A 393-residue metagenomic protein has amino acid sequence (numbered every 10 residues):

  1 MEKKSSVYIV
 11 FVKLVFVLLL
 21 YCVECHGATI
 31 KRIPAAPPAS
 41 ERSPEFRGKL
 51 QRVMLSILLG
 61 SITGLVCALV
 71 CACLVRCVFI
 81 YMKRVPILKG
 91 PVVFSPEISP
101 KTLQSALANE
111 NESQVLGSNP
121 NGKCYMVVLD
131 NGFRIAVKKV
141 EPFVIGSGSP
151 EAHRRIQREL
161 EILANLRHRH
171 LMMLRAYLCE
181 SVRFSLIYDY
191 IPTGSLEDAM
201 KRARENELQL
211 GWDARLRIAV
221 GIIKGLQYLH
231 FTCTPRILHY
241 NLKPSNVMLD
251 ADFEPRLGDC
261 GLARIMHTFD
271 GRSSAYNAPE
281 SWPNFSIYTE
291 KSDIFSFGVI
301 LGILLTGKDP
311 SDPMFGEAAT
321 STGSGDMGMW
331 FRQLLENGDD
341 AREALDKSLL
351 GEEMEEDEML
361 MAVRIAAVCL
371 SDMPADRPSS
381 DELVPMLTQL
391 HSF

Functional and structural regions predicted by a protein language model:
M1-V93, W282, D309-P313: Terminal membrane/secretory targeting segments in land-plant proteins
S43-M172, S181-F184, T193, R202-A219 (+2 more regions): Membrane-proximal cytoplasmic juxtamembrane segment of single-pass receptors with intracellular kinase/kinase-homology
Y177: Activation-segment/catalytic-loop signature of the eukaryotic protein kinase fold
H230, T234-D250: Catalytic-loop of the protein kinase fold
D293: Conserved catalytic-loop aspartate of Hanks-type protein kinases
M329-A375: C-terminal lobe substrate-recognition/regulatory segment of protein kinase catalytic domains
